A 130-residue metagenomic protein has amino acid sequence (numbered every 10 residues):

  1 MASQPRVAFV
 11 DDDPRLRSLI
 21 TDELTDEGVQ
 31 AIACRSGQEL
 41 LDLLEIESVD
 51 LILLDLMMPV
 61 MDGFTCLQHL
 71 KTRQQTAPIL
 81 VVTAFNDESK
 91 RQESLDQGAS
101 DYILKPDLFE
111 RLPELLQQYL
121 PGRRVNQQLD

Functional and structural regions predicted by a protein language model:
Q4-R15, I20-L24: Conserved acidic segment of CheY-like receiver
A33-L51: Acidic, metal-coordinating helix/loop segments flanking the phosphotransfer/catalytic sites of two-component signaling
R35-S36, D62-T65: Acidic catalytic/metal-coordinating carboxylates
D42, F64-Q75: Short amphipathic alpha-helix used as the core "switch/output" element in two-component signaling
M58: Receiver (REC) domain active-site loop signature in two-component systems and cognate sites in sensor histidine kinases
T65, N86-I103: Alpha4 helix (beta4-alpha4-beta5 surface) of REC/receiver domains from two-component response regulators
S89, D107-Q117: C-terminal output helix
